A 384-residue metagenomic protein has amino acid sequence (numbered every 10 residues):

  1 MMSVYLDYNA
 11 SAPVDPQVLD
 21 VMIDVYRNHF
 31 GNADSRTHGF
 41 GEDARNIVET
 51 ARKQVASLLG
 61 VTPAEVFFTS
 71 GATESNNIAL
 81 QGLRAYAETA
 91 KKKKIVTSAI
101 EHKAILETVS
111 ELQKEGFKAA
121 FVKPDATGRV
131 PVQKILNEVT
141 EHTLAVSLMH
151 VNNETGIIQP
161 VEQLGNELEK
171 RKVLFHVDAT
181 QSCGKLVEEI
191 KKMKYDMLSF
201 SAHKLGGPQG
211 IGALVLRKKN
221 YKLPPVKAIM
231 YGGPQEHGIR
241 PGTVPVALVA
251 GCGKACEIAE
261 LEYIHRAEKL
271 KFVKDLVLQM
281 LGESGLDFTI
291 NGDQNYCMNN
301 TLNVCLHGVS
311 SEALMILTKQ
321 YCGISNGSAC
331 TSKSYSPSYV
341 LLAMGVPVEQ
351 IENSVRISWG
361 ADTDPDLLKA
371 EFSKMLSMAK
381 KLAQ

Functional and structural regions predicted by a protein language model:
M1-Q384: Pyridoxal 5′-phosphate
